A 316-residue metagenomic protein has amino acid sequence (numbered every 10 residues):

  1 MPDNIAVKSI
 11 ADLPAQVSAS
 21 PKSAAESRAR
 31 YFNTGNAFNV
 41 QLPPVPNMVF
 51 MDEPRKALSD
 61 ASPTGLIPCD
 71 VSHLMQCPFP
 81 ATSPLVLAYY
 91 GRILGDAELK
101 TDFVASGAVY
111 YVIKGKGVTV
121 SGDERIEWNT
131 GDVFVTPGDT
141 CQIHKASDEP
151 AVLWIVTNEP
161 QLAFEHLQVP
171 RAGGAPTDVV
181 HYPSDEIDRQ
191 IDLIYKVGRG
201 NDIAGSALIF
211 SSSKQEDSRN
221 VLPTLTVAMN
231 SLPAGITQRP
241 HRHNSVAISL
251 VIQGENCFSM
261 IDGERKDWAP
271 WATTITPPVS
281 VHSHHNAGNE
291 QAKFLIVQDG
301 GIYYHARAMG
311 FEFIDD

Functional and structural regions predicted by a protein language model:
M1-S83, H166-A228, G310-E312, D316: A short, N-terminal "cap"/entry segment at the start of jelly-roll beta-barrel domains of the cupin/DSBH fold
P2-P46, A61, R239, V246-D316: C-terminal functional regions that serve as terminal interaction/effector modules
P2-R30, G91, G107-E186: Hydrophobic, ordered structural segments
P21, A25, F79-T82, A97-V109 (+5 more regions): Short, low-complexity cationic-aromatic patches
L66-P78, V86-V104, S212-Q215, T226-H243: Conserved short histidine dyad/triad with adjacent acidic residue
L94, E127-E149, W154-E159, D267-G288 (+1 more regions): Conserved metal-binding segment of the jelly-roll/cupin
L94-D132, R242, V246-P270, A308: A short beta-strand-loop-beta hairpin characteristic of the jelly-roll/cupin
S206, L232, I248: Long, positively charged binding patches that form subdomain-scale interaction surfaces for polyanionic ligands
